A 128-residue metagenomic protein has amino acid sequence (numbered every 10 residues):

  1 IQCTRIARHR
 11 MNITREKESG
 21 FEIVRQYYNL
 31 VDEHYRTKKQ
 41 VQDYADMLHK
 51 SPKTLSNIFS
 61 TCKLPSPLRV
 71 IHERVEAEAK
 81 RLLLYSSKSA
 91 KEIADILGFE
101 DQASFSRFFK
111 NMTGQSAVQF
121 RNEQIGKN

Functional and structural regions predicted by a protein language model:
T4-N29, E33-D43, M47, T61-R69 (+1 more regions): Short, Lys/Arg-enriched, Trp-marked, Pro/Gly-tolerant hinge/linker segments that flank
H9, E33, N57, A79-R81 (+3 more regions): Regular, well-ordered alpha-helical segments
R36-T37, Y85, L97, M112: Helix-turn-helix/winged-helix DNA-binding modules
Q42, K53, S89-E92, Q102-A103 (+1 more regions): Residues within helix-turn-helix
L48, L97-G98, F109: Core residues of bacterial helix-turn-helix
L55-S56, S104-F105, F109: Short hydrophobic/aromatic patch on the recognition helix
T61-Q102, N122-N128: Terminal helix-turn-helix DNA-binding modules in bacterial transcription factors
R107-N128: …primarily DNA-binding HTH/wHTH and HhH modules…
